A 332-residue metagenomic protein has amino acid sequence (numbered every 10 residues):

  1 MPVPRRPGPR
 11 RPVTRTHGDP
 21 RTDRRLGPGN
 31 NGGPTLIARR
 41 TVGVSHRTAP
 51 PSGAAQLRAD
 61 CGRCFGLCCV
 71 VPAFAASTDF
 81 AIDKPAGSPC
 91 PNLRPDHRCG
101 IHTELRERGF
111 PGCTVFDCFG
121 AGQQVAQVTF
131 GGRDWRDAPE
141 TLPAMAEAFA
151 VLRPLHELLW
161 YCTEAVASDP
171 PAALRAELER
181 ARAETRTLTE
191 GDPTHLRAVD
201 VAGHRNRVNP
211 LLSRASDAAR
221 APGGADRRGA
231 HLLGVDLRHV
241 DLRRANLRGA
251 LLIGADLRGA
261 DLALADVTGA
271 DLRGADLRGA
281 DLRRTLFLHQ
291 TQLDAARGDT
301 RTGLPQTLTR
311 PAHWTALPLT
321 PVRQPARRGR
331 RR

Functional and structural regions predicted by a protein language model:
M1-A38: Compositionally biased, low-complexity flexible segments
R5-R6, P34-D169, A173-L196, H204-R207 (+1 more regions): Hydrophobic scaffolds flanking metal-cofactor catalytic centers in soluble metalloenzymes
H17, Q56, Q123-Q127, Q290-Q292 (+2 more regions): Residue-identity detector for glutamine
H17-D19, R25, T41, L233 (+2 more regions): Compositionally biased non-globular segments, especially hydrophobic aliphatic-rich helices of signal peptides
G18, T22, G29-N30, V208 (+3 more regions): Intrinsic-disorder/low-complexity regions
V201: Catalytic cores of enzyme domains
S213, D217-R332: Tandem repeat scaffolds
